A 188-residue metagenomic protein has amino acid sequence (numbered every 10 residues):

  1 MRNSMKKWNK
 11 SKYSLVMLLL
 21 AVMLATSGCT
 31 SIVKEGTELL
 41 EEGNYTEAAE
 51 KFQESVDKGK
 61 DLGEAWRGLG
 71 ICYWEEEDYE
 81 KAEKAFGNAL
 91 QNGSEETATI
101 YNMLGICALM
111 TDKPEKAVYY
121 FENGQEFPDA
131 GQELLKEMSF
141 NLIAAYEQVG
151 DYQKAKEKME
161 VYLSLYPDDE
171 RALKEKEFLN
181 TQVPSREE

Functional and structural regions predicted by a protein language model:
T30-K58, E75: Alpha-helical segment of the N-proximal tetratricopeptide repeat
T30-S31, E64, A98-T99, E133 (+2 more regions): Start-of-helix register in tetratricopeptide repeats
E41-E42, E75, M110, A144 (+2 more regions): Register position in tetratricopeptide repeats
K60, S94-E95, D129, P167: Short coil turns that delineate tetratricopeptide repeat
G68-I71, N102-M103, E137, N141 (+1 more regions): Canonical tetratricopeptide repeat
